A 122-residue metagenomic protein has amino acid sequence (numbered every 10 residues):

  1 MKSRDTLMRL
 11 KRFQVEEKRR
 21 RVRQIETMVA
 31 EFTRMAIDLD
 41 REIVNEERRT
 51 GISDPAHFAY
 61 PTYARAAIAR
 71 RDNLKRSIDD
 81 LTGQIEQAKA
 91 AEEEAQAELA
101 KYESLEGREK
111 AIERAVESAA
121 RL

Functional and structural regions predicted by a protein language model:
M1-L122: Charge-rich amphipathic alpha-helical interaction elements
